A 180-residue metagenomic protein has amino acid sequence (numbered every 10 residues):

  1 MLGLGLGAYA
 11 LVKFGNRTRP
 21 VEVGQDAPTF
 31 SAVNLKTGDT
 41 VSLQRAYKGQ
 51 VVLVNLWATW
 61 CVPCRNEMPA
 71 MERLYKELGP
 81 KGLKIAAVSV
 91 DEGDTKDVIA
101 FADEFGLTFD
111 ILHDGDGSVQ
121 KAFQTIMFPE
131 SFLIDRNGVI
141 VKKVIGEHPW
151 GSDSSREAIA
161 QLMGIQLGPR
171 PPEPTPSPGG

Functional and structural regions predicted by a protein language model:
M1-V33, P178-G180: N-terminal targeting signals for export/organelle localization
S31-V52: A short beta-strand-turn-helix
G49-V51, K81-K84, F109: Loop/turn elements at helix/coil->beta-strand transitions in domains of secreted/extracellular proteins
Q50-V52, L56-W60, M127: Short pre-active-site segment immediately N-terminal to redox-active cysteine/selenocysteine motifs in thiol-based
V52-V54, A86-V88, F132: Conserved hydrophobic packing residues within short motifs/helices of P-loop NTPase cores of ABC-family ATPases
R65-F105, G115-A122, E157: Structural microenvironment flanking redox-active thiols in thiol-disulfide oxidoreductases
A100-L107, D114-L162: Thiol/disulfide oxidoreductase modules built on the thioredoxin-like
L112, P171-G179: Ser/Thr-rich, Proline-interspersed low-complexity disordered segments
